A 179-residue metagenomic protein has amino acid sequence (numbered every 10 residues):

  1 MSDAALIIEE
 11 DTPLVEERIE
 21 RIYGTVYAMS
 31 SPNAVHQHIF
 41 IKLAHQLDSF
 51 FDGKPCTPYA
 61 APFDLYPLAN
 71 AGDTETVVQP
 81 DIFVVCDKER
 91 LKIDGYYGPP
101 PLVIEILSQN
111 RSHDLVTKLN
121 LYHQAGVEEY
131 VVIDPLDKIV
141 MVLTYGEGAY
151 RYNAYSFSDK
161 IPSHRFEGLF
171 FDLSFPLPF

Functional and structural regions predicted by a protein language model:
M1-F179: Gly/Pro/Ser/Thr-rich low-complexity, intrinsically disordered segments predominantly at protein N-termini
